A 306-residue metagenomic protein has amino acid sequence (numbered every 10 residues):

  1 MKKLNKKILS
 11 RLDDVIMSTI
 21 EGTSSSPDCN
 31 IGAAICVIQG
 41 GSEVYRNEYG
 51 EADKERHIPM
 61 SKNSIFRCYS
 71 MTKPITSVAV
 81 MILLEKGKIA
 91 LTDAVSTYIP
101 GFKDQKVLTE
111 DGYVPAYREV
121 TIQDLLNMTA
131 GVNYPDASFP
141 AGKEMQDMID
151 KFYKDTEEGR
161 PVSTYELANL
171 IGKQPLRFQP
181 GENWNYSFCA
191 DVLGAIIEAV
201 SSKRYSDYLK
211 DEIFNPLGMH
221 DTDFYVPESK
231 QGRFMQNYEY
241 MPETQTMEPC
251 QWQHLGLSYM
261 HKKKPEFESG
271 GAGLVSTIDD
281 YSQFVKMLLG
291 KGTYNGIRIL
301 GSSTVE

Functional and structural regions predicted by a protein language model:
K3-C68, K88, D104-D111: Short, conserved catalytic-motif segment at the N-terminal edge
D13-M17, I35, G41, R67-V95 (+4 more regions): Active-site SXXK
S25, N30, K88-I89, L176 (+2 more regions): Helix N-cap/coil-helix junction residues
G32-A34, A94, N183, D223: Residues at or immediately flanking beta-strands
E48-G50, A94, W252: Short clusters of small/polar residues that mark proteolytic maturation junctions
L91-T109, P216-L217: Short, glycine/proline-biased beta-turn/loop segments that scaffold the active-site neighborhood
K106-E306: Short, surface-exposed loop or secondary-structure junction motifs that flank catalytic or metal-binding residues
